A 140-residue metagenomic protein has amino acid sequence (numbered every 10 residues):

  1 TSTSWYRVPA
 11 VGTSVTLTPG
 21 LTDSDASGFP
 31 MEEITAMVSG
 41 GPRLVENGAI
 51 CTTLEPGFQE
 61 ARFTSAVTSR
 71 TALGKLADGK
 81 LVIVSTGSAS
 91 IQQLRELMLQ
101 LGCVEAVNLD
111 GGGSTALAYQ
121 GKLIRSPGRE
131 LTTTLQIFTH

Functional and structural regions predicted by a protein language model:
T1-H140: Gly/Ser/Thr/Pro-rich low-complexity, intrinsically disordered segments
